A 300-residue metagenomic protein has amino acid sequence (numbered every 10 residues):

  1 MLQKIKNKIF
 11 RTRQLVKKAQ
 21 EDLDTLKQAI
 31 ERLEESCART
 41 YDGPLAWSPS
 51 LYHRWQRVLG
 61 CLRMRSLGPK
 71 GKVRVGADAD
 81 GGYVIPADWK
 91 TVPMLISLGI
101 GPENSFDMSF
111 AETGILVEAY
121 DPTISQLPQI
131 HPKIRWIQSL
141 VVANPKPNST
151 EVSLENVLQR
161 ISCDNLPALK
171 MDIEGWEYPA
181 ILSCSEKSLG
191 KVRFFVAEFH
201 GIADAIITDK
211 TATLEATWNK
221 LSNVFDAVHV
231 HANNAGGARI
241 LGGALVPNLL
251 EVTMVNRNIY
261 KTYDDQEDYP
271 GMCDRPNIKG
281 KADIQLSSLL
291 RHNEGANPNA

Functional and structural regions predicted by a protein language model:
L15-W89, P102-E103, N148-N165, G201-A300: Rossmann-like AdoMet/SAM-dependent catalytic core
K70-N148: SAM cofactor-binding core of SAM-dependent methyltransferases, primarily the Rossmann-like beta-alpha-beta module
M94-I96, N165-A168, F194: Structural motif
G99, K170-D172: Conserved S-adenosyl-L-methionine
F106-E112, P179-S188, A216-T217: A short acidic, amphipathic alpha-helical/loop segment
I124, A143, I173-E177, G201: Short, glycine/acidic-enriched loop or turn micro-motifs at the edges of active sites
Q129-A168, W176: S-adenosyl-L-methionine
V192-H200: Conserved beta-strand signature within the Rossmann-like core of class I S-adenosyl-L-methionine
